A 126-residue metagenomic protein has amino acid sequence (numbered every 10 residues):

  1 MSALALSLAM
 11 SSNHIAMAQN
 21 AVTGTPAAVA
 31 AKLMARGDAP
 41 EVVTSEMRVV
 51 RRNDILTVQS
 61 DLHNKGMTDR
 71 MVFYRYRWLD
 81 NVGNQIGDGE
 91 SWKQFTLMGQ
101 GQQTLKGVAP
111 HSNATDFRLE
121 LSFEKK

Functional and structural regions predicted by a protein language model:
S2-S11: Bacterial N-terminal signal peptides
I15-I55: Transition segment at domain starts
P40-V42, D69-M71, N81-S91: Short beta-strand and strand-turn-strand segments in soluble, beta-rich domains
L62-G66: Asparagine-centered strand-capping/turn motif at beta-strand->loop junctions
R77-N84, E124: Change "in extracellular beta-sheet-rich domains … of secreted and cell-surface proteins" to "in beta-sheet-rich domains
G87-N113: Intrinsically disordered, low-complexity Pro/Gly/Ser/Thr-rich segments with frequent PxxP/GP/PP motifs and embedded
S112-K126: Short, surface-exposed ligand- or partner-binding patches at beta-edge/loop junctions that are enriched in aromatics
